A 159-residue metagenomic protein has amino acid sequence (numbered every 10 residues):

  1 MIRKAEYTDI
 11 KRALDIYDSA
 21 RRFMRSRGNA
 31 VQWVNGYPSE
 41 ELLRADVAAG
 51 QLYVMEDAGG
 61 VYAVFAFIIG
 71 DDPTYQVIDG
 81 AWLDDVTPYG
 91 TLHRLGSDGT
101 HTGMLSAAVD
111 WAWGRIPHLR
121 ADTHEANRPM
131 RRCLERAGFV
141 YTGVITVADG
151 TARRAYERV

Functional and structural regions predicted by a protein language model:
M1-D15: A short beta-loop-alpha structural element at the N-terminal edge of CoA-dependent acyl/N-acetyltransferase catalytic
R21-E41: Conserved GNAT-fold acetyl-CoA-binding loop/helix
E41-V54, D71-P73: A short helix-loop-beta-strand connector motif used in the catalytic cores of GNAT acetyltransferases and, in some
V54, G60-G70: Conserved beta-strand in the GNAT
A66-T100: Conserved acyl-donor/pantetheine-binding loop and adjacent beta-alpha core of acyl/acetyltransferases and related
S97-G114, R131-R136: Conserved acetyl-CoA-binding loop-helix of GNAT-fold acetyltransferases
G114-E125: Conserved GNAT acetyl-CoA-binding A-motif
D122, V140-R154: Conserved catalytic-core motifs of GNAT/GCN5-like acyltransferases
